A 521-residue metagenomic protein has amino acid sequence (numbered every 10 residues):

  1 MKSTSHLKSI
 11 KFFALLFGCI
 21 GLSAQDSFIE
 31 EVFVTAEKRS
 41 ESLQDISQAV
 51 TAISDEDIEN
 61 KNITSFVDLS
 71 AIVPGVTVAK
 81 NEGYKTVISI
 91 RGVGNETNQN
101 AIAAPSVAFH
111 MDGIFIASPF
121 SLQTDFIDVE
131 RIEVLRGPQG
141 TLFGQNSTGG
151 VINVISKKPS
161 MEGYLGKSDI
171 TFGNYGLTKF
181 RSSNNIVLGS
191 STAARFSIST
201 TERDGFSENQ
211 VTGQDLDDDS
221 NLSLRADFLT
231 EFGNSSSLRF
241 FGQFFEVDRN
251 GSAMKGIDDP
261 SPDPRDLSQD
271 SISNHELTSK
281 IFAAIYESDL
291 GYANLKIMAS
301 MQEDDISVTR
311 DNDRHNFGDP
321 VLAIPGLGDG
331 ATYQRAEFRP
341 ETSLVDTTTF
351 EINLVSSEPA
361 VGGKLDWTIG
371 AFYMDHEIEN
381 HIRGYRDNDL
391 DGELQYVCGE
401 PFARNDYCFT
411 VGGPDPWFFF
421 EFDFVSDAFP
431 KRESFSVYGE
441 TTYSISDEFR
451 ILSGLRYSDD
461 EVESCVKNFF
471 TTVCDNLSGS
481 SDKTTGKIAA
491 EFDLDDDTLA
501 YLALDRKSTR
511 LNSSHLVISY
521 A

Functional and structural regions predicted by a protein language model:
F28-M161: Acidic, small-polar-rich N-terminal luminal/periplasmic segments of exported/outer-membrane proteins
E30, T86, G150, Y164-S168 (+6 more regions): Hydrophobic, lipid-facing positions within transmembrane beta-strands of outer-membrane proteins
A103-S106, S118, I127-R136, T141-N209 (+6 more regions): Outer-membrane beta-barrel translocator/receptor signature
G166-I170, F196-I198, A226, F240-G242 (+5 more regions): Membrane-embedded beta-strand positions of outer-membrane beta-barrel proteins
I170-N174, T200-D204, F244-D248, L290 (+4 more regions): Transmembrane beta-strands of outer-membrane beta-barrel pores
S191, G213, D217-W367, M374-H376: Outer-membrane beta-barrel domain signature, strongest for Gram-negative TonB-dependent receptors and also present
S207-D215, S252-D270, D311-R339, R383-D427 (+4 more regions): Solvent-exposed loop segments that connect transmembrane elements
L229-S235, L354-S357, D366, G370-M374 (+2 more regions): Structural signature of Gram-negative outer-membrane beta-barrels, strongest in the C-terminal barrel of TonB-dependent
